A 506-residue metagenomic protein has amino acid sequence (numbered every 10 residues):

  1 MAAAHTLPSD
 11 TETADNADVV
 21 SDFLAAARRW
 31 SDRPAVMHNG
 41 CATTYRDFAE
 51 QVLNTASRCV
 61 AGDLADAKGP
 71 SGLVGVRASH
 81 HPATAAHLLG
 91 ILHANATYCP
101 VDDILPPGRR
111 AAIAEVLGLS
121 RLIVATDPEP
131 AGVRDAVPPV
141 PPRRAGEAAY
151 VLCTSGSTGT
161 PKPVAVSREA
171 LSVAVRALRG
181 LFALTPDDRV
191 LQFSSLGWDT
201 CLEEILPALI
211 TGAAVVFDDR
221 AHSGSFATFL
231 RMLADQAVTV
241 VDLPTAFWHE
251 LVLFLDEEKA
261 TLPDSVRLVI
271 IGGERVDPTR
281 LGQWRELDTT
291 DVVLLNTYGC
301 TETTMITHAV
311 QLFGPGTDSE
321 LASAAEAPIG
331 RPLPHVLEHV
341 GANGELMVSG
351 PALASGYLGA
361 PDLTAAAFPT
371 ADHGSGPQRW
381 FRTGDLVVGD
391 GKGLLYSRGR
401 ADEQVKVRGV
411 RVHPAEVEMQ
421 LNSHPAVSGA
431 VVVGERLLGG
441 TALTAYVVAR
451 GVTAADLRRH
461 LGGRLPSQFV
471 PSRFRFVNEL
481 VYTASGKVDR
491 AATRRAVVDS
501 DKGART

Functional and structural regions predicted by a protein language model:
M1-R121, T126, P130-V151, V166 (+6 more regions): AMP-binding/adenylate-forming domain of the ANL superfamily
M1-S9, D18-V20, S120-P141, L171 (+2 more regions): AMP-dependent adenylate-forming
F23-A25, P82-P100, L178-G180, D199-A213 (+2 more regions): Hydrophobic alpha-helical segments in the ANL/AMP-binding
C41, A78-P82, A96-A114, T126-P128 (+4 more regions): ATP-dependent adenylate-forming carboxylate-activation enzymes
A78-A83, D102, L184, S194-C201 (+2 more regions): Conserved AMP-binding
P128-G132, G180, T185, G197 (+2 more regions): Adenylate-forming
V151-V164, D291: Conserved adenylation A10 loop of the ANL superfamily
K162-R189, D199-V240: Conserved AMP-binding/adenylation subdomain of ANL enzymes
